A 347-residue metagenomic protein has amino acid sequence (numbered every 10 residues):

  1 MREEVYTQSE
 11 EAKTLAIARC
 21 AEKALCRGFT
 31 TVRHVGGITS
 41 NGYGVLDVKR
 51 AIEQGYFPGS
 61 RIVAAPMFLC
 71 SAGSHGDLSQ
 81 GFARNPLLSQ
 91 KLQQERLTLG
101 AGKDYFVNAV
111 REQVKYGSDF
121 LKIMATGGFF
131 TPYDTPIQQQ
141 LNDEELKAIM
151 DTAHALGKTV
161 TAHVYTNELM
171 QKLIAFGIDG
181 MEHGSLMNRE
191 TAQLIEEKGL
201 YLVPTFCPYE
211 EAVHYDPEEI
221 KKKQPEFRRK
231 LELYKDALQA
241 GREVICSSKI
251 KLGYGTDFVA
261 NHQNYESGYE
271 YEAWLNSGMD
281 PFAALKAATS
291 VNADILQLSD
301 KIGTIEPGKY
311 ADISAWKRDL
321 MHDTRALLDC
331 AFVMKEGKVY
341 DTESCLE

Functional and structural regions predicted by a protein language model:
M1-K13, A72-Q94, G128-N142, K198-A237 (+1 more regions): Active-site gating loops and adjacent loop-to-helix segments of metal-dependent hydrolytic enzymes
M1-Q54, A72, G76, E144 (+2 more regions): Metal-associated gating/positioning segment near the N- to mid-region
A18-G44, P58-F68, S118-T131, T159 (+3 more regions): Divalent metal-dependent hydrolysis catalytic cores, especially in the metallo-beta-lactamase
A18-L25, K286-E347: Active-site microenvironment of metallo-dependent hydrolases
V45, S74-D77, P132-Y133, M170-F176 (+4 more regions): Histidine/acidic-residue-rich catalytic or RNA/ligand-binding cores of hydrolases and nuclease-related proteins
R50-F68, I137-A162, V203-C207: Alpha-helix-loop-beta-strand connector modules within alpha/beta enzyme cores
Q94-I174: Metal-dependent enolase-superfamily TIM-barrel catalytic cores that perform enediolate-based chemistry
A155, K222, E226, L233-D319: His/Asp/Glu-enriched, well-ordered alpha-helical/loop segment that forms or immediately abuts the divalent-metal
